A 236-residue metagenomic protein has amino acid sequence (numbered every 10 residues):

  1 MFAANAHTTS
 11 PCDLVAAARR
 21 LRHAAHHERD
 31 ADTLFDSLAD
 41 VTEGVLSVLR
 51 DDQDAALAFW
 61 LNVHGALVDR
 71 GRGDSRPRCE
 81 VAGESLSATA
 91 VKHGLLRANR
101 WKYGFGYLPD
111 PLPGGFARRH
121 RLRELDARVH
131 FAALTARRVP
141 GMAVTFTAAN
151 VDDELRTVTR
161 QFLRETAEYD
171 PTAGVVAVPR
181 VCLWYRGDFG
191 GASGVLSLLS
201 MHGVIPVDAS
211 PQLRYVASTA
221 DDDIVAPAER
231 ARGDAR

Functional and structural regions predicted by a protein language model:
M1-R236: Interaction/scaffold regions that mediate signaling and macromolecular assembly across diverse proteins
